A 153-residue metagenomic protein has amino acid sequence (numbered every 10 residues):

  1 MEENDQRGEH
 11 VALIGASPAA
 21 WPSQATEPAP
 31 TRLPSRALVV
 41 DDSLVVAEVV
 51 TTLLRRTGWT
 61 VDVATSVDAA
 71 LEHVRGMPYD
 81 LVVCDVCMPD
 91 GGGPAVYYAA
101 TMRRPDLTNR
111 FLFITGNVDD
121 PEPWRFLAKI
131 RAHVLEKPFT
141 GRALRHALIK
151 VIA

Functional and structural regions predicted by a protein language model:
M1-L38, T51, M102-D106, P123-W124 (+1 more regions): Non-catalytic signal-transmission and effector/linker regions of two-component phosphorelay proteins
E48-R56: Charged docking surfaces used in two-component/phosphorelay signaling
V63-L81: Acidic, metal-coordinating helix/loop segments flanking the phosphotransfer/catalytic sites of two-component signaling
T65-S66, G91-V96: Acidic catalytic/metal-coordinating carboxylates
E72, P94-L107: Short amphipathic alpha-helix used as the core "switch/output" element in two-component signaling
D85: Active-site residues of response regulator receiver
M88: Receiver (REC) domain active-site loop signature in two-component systems and cognate sites in sensor histidine kinases
A95, T108, L112, N117-E136 (+2 more regions): Alpha4 helix (beta4-alpha4-beta5 surface) of REC/receiver domains from two-component response regulators
